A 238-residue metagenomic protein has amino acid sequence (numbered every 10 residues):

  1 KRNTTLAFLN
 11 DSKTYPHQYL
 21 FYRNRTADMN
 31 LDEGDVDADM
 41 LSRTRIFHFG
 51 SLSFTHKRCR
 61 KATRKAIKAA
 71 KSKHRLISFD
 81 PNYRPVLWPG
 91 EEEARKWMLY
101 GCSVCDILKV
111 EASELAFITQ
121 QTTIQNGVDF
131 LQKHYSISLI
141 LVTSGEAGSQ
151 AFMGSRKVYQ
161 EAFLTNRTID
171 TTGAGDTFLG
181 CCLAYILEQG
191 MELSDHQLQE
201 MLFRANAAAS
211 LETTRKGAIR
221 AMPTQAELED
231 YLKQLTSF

Functional and structural regions predicted by a protein language model:
K1-F49, L228-F238: Conserved N-terminal subdomain of the carbohydrate kinase-like
K1-R2, R25, Y83-P85, E114 (+2 more regions): Glycine-rich beta-alpha junction loops
T5, E33-A38, R60, E91-R95 (+3 more regions): Structural motif corresponding to alpha-helix initiation and N-cap regions
T5, S51-T55, A209, R215-A218: Glycine-rich phosphate/pyrophosphate-binding beta-alpha loops
S12-Y15, A94-M98, N126, R156-Y159: Short, hinge-like loop/turn segments at secondary-structure boundaries
D39-S42, S103, Y135, H196: Structured loop/turn residues at beta-strand edges in well-structured enzyme cores
I46, L52-F130, I137-S138, A147-G148: Conserved beta-alpha-beta core of the PfkB/ribokinase-like small-molecule kinase fold
K68-A69, Q120-F238: Conserved phosphate-binding/catalytic region of the ribokinase-like
